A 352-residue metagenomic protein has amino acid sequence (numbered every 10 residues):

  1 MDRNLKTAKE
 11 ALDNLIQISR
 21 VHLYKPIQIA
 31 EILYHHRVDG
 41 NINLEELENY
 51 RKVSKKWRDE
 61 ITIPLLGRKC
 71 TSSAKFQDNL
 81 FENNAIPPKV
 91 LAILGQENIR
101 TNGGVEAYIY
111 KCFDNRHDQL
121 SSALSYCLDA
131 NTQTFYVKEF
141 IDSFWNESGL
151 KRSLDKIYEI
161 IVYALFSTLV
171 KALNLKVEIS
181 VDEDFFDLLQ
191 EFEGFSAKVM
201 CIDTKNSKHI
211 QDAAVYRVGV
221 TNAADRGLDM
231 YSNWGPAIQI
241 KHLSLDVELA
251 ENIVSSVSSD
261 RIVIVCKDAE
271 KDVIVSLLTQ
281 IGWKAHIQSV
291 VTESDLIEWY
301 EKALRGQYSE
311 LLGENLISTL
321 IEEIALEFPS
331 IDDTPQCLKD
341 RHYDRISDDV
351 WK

Functional and structural regions predicted by a protein language model:
M1-K156, K352: Nuclease-adjacent, charged terminal/linker segments that flank catalytic cores
A30-L33, Y163, I264: Conserved short hydrophobic patches within well-ordered secondary structure
L33, I99, K151, L175-I179 (+3 more regions): Generic preference for hydrophobic/aromatic residues in regular secondary structure cores
F76, F81, F113, F135 (+8 more regions): Phenylalanine-focused residue identity feature
E82-G104, E178-D187, I210-A214, I238: Short, charge-rich amphipathic segments
W145-Y216: Acidic-basic catalytic patches of nuclease active cores, encompassing PD-(D/E)XK and other metal-cofactor nuclease
L188-K352: Catalytic core segments in nucleotide and nucleic-acid processing enzymes
